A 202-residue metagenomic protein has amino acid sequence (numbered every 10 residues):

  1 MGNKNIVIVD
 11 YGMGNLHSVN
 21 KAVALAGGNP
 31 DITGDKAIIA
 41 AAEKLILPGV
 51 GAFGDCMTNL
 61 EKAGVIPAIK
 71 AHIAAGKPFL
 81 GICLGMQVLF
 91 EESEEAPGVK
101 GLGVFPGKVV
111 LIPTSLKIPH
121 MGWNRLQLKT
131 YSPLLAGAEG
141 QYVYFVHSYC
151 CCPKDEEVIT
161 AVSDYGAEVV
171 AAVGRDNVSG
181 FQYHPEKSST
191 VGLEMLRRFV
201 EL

Functional and structural regions predicted by a protein language model:
G2-V7: Extreme N-terminal starter segment of soluble prokaryotic enzymes
A42: An anion/phosphate-binding loop that grips the pyrophosphate of nucleotide cofactors and donors
I46-P48: Structural motif
G51-G122: Cysteine-nucleophile active-site neighborhood
E92-Y165: Pocket-forming structural segment of enzyme catalytic cores
A167-G174: Short, surface-exposed beta-strand/loop micro-motifs that present aromatic residues
F181-L202: Acyltransferase
